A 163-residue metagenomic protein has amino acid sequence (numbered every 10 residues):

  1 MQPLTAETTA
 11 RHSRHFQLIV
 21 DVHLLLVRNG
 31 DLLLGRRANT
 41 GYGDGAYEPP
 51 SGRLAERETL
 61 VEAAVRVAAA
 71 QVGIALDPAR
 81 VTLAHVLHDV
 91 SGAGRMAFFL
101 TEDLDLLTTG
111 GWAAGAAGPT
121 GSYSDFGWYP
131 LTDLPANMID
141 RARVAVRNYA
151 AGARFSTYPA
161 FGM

Functional and structural regions predicted by a protein language model:
M1-H23, Y158-P159: Acidic, metal-coordinating catalytic segment for phosphate/diphosphate chemistry, firing primarily on the Nudix
F16-L18, G43, A93-R95: Residue-level preference for beta-strand/loop junctions
V20-V22, G30, G94-A97, S124: Change "...and in nucleic-acid phosphodiester-cleaving endonucleases..." to "...and in nucleic-acid processing enzymes
L26, L34, L100-T101, W128: Conserved hydrophobic "DFG−1" position in protein kinase catalytic cores
D31-Q71: Conserved Nudix-box catalytic region and its N-terminal flanking loop in Nudix hydrolases and closely related
Y42-D44, G118-M163: Nudix hydrolase/Nudix homology domain
A75-H85: A short coil-to-beta-strand element that immediately follows conserved catalytic motifs
V86-G115, G127, A150-A153: Active-site-adjacent beta-strand/loop module that shapes the phosphate/pyrophosphate-binding cleft
